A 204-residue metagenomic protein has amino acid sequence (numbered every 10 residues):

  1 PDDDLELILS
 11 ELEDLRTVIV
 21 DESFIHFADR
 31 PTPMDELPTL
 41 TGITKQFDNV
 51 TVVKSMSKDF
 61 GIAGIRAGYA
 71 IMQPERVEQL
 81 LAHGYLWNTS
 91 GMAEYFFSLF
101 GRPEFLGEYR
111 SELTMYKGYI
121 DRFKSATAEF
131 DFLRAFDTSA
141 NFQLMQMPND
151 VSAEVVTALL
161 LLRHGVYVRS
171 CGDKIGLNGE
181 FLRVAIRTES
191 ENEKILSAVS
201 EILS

Functional and structural regions predicted by a protein language model:
P1-V18, E22-I62: Active-site pre-lysine segment of PLP-dependent enzymes
V20, T89, V168-S170: Hydrophobic residues in well-ordered beta-strands that form the structural core
A28, Q73-P74, P148, R187-E189: Residue-level recognition of strand-loop junctions within catalytic nucleotide-signaling folds
N49-E129, R134-F136: PLP-dependent aminotransferase class I/II
G64, S139, G176-N178: Short acidic/glycine-enriched loop/turn segments that link adjacent beta-strands
Y116-K117, F130-H164, I186: Conserved PLP-binding catalytic core of the aspartate aminotransferase-like
L162-R163, I175-S204: PLP-dependent enzyme catalytic core of the Aspartate aminotransferase-like
